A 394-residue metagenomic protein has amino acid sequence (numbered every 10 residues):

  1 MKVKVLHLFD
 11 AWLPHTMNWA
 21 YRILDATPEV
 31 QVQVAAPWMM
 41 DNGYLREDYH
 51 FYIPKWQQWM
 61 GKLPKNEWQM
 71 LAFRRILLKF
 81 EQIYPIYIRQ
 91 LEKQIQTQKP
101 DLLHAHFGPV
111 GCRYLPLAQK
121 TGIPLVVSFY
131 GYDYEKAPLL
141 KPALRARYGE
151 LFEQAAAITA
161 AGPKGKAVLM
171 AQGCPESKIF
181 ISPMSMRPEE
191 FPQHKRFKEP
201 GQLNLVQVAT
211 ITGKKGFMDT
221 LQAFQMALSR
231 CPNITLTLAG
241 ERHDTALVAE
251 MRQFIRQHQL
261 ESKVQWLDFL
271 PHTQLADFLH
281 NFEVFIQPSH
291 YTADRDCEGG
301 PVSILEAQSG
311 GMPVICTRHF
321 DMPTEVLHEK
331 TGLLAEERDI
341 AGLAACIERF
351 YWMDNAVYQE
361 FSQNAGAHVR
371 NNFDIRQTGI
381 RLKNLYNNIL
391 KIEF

Functional and structural regions predicted by a protein language model:
L6, T159, E190, R196-K215 (+2 more regions): Conserved donor-binding/catalytic core segment of Leloir-type glycosyltransferases
N18-R22, L203, T210-M226, A246-A249 (+2 more regions): A conserved mid-protein helix/loop that constitutes part of the nucleotide-sugar donor-binding site
Y130, R145-Q193: Donor nucleotide-sugar binding/catalytic pocket of nucleotide-sugar-dependent glycosyltransferases
T235-E250: Glycosyltransferase donor-sugar binding loop
V248-T273: Nucleotide-activated donor-binding/catalytic signature segment of Leloir-type glycosyltransferases, i.e., the conserved
H280-R295, M312: Acidic donor-binding loop of glycosyltransferase active sites
I304-S309, P313-C316, V326: Short hydrophobic beta-strand element within catalytic cores of glycosyltransferases and related nucleotide-activated
H328-E329, L333-I340, R349-N355: Conserved acidic donor-binding segment of nucleotide-sugar-dependent glycosyltransferases
